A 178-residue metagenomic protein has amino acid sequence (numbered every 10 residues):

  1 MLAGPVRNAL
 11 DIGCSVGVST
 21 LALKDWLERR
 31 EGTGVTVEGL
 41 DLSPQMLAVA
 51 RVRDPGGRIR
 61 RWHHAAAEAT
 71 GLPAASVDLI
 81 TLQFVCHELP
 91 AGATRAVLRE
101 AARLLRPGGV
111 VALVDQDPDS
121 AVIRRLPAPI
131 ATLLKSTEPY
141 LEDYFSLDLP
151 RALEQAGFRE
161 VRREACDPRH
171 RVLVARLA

Functional and structural regions predicted by a protein language model:
L2-N8: Short helix-loop-beta connector
N8-A69: Class I SAM-dependent methyltransferase SAM/SAH-binding core
T70-I80: A short acidic, Gly/Pro-enriched loop at the edge of an enzyme's catalytic core that lines a small-molecule cofactor
D78-G92: A short SAM/SAH-binding and catalytic strip from SAM-dependent methyltransferases
R95-P107: A short glycine-rich, Lys/Arg-flanked "PGG" loop and its adjoining helix->strand segment in the class I
A112-A156, E160-C166: C-terminal alpha-helical "lid/dimerization" subdomain adjacent to the S-adenosyl-L-methionine
D167-R171: Short acidic/glycine-enriched loop/turn segments that link adjacent beta-strands
V174-A178: C-terminal lobe and adjacent flexible extensions of AdoMet/dcAdoMet transferase-like proteins
